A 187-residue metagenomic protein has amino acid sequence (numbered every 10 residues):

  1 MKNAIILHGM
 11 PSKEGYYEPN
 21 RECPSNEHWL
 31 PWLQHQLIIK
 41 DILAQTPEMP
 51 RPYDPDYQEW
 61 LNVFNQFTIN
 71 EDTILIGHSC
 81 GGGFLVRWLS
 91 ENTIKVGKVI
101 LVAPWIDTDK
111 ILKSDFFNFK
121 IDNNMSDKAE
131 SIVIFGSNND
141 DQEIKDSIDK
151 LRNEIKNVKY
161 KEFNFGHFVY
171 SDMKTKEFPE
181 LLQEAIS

Functional and structural regions predicted by a protein language model:
M1-K40, A44: Short, surface-exposed "cap/lid" segments of acyl-processing enzymes
G9-M10, E48-P52, V99-D109, S137: Active-site nucleophile loop of the alpha/beta-hydrolase fold
P55, F165-F178: Catalytic histidine-centered segment of alpha/beta-hydrolase-like enzymes
L75-I76, V99: Conserved alpha/beta-hydrolase fold motif
I76-V86: Gly/Ala-rich beta-loop-alpha elbow adjacent to hydrolase catalytic centers
K128-A129, V133-G136: Short beta-strand/loop motif that positions the catalytic acidic residue of the alpha/beta-hydrolase fold
D140-S147: Conserved alpha/beta-hydrolase "acid-adjacent" motif
R152-Y170: Catalytic histidine neighborhood in serine/cysteine hydrolases with alpha/beta-hydrolase-type architecture
